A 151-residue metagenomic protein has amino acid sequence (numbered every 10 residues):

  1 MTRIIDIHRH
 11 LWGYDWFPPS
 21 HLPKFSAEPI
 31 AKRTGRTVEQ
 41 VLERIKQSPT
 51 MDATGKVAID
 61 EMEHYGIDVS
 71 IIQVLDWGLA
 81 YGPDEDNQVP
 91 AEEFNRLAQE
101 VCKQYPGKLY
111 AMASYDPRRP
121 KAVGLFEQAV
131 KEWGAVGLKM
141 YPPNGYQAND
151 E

Functional and structural regions predicted by a protein language model:
M1-L75, L79-P83, V89: An N-terminally biased module of ancient metal coordination in phosphate/nucleic-acid-related enzymes
D76-E151: Active-site gating/metal-coordination segments in enzymes
